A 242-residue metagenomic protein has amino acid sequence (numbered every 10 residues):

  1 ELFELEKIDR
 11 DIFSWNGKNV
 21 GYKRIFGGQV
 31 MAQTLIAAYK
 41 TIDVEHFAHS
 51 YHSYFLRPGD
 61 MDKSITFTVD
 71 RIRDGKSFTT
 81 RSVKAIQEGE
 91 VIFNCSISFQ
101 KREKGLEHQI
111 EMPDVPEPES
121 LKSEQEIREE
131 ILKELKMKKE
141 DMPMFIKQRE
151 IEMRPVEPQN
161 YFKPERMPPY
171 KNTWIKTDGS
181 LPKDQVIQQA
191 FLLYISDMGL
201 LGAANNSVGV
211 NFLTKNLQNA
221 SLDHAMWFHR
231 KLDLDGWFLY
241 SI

Functional and structural regions predicted by a protein language model:
E1-S241: Terminal targeting signals and extreme-terminal segments of soluble enzymes
